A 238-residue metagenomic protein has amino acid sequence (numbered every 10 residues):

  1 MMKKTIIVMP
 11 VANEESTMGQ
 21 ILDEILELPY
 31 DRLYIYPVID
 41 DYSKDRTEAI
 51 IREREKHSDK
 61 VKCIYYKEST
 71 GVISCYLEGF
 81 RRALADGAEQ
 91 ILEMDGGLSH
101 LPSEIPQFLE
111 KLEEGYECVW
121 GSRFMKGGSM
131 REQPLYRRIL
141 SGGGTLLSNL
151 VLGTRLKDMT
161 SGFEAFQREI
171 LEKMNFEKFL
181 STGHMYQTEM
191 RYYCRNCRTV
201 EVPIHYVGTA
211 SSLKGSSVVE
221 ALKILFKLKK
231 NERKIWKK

Functional and structural regions predicted by a protein language model:
M1-K4, S16, G153, F176-K238: Hydrophobic helical membrane-anchoring modules
M9, R32-S43, I64, M94: Short beta-strand/loop segment that forms part of the nucleotide-sugar
E14-L28: Short, well-formed alpha-helical segments that are part of the catalytic scaffolds of diverse glycosyltransferases
S16-Q20, D45-R54: Acidic helix N-cap motif at the loop->helix transition within catalytic regions of sugar-transfer enzymes
D40-A49, L98: A conserved acidic beta->alpha catalytic loop
Y66-A85, P102-L180, H184, T209-K223: Acceptor/aglycone-binding surface of glycosyltransferases and processive sugar-polymer synthases
A88, Y116-E117, N196-C197: Short, high-confidence coil segments that cap the C-terminus of an alpha-helix and link into the following beta-strand
A88-S99: Short beta-strand-to-loop acidic/aromatic patch adjacent to the donor-nucleotide binding site
